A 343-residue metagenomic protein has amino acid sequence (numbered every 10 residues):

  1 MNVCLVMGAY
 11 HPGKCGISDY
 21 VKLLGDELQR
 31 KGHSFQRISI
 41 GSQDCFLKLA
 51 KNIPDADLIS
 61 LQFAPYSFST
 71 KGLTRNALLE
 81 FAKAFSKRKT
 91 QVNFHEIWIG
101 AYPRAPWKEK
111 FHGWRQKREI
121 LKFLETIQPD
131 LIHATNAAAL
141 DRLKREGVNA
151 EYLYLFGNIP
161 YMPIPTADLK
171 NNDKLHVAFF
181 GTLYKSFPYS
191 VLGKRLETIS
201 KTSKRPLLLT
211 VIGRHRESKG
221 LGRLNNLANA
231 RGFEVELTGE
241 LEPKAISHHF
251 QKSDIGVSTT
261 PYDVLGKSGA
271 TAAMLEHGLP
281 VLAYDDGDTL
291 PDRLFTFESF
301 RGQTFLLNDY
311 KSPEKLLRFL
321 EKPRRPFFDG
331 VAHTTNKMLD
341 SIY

Functional and structural regions predicted by a protein language model:
L58-S60, A82-Y102, G113-W114: Active-site proximal beta-strand in glycosyltransferases
E80-K83, K110-I132: Membrane-proximal helix-turn-helix segments that form the acceptor-binding/catalytic region of lipid-linked
K122-N172, H176-G181: Donor nucleotide-sugar binding/catalytic pocket of nucleotide-sugar-dependent glycosyltransferases
I159, K170-R223: Conserved catalytic-core segment of nucleotide-activated headgroup transferases in glycan assembly
L221-K244: Nucleotide-activated donor-binding/catalytic signature segment of Leloir-type glycosyltransferases, i.e., the conserved
F250-L265: Acidic donor-binding loop of glycosyltransferase active sites
M274-E276, P280-D285: Short hydrophobic beta-strand element within catalytic cores of glycosyltransferases and related nucleotide-activated
T304-Y343: A charged, aromatic-enriched C-terminal amphipathic alpha-helix characteristic of glycosyltransferases across folds
